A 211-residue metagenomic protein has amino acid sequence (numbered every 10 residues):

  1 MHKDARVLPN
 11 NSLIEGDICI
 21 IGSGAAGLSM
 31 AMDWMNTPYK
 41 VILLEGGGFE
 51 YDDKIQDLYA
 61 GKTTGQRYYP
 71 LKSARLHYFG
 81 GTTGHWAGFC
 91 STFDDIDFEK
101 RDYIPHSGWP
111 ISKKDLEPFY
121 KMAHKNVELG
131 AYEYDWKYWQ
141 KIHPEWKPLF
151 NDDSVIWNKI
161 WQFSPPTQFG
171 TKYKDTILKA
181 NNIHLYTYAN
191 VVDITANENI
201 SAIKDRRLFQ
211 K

Functional and structural regions predicted by a protein language model:
M1-I18, N36-T37: Extreme N-terminal leader/targeting segments of oxidoreductases
G16-L43, G47-E50: N-terminal Rossmann-like FAD-binding beta1-loop-alpha1 element of flavoenzymes
N36, F49-E50, D57-Y59, K72 (+2 more regions): Glycine-rich loop(s) and the adjacent beta-strand/alpha-helix scaffold that form part
D52-I55, G88, D97-F98, A196: Short, solvent-exposed loop/turn and secondary-structure capping segments
G61-W136: Redox-cofactor-proximal catalytic regions of oxidoreductases
D102-P105, W109-F209: Conserved redox-cofactor binding core of oxidoreductases
